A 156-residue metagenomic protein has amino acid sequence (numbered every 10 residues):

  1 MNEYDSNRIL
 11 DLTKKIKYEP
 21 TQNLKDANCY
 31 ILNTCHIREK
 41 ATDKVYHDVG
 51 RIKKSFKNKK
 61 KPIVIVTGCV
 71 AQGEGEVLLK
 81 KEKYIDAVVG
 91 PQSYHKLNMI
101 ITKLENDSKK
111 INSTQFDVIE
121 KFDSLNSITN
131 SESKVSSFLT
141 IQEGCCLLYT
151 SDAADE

Functional and structural regions predicted by a protein language model:
M1-S151: Proteins enriched for Cys/Gly/acidic motifs involved in redox and nucleic-acid/cofactor modification
D152-E156: A short, hydrophobic C-terminal helix/tail in secreted or cell-surface proteins
